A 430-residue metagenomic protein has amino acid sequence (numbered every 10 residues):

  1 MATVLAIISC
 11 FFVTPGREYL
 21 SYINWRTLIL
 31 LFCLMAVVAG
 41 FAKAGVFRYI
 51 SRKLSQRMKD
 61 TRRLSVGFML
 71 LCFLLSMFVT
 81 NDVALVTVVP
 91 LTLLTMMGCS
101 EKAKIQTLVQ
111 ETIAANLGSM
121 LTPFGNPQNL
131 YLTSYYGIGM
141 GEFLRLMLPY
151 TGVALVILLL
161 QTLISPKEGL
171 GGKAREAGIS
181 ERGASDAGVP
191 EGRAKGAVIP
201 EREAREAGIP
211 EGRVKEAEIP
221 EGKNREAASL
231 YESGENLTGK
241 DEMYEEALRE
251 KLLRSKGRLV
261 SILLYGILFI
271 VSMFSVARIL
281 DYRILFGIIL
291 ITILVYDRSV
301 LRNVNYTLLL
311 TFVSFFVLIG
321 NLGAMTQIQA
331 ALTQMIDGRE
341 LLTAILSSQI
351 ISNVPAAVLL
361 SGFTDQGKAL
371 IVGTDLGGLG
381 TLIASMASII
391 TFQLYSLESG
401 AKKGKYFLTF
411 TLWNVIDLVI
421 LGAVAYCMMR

Functional and structural regions predicted by a protein language model:
R17-T27, M140-P149, K256-G257, F274-Y282 (+2 more regions): Interfacial loop-to-helix junctions that mark the boundaries of transmembrane helices in multi-pass membrane
Y22, R48-S51, G266-D365: Transmembrane helical segments that form the transport core of multi-pass membrane transport proteins
W25-T27, Q56-M69, G98-T107, V260-L263 (+2 more regions): Membrane-interfacial loop-to-helix junctions in multi-pass transporters
A39-G45, L75-T87, G118-N126, I345-S361 (+1 more regions): Short helix-coil transition sites and intra-membrane helix breaks within transmembrane domains of multi-pass
L74-M120, Y131, V358-V372, G400-K405 (+1 more regions): Hydrophobic transmembrane alpha-helices that form the pore/transport pathway of multi-pass ion and small-solute
K102-I105, G141-E181, A217-E218, N224-L252 (+1 more regions): Juxtamembrane and boundary regions of transmembrane helices in multi-pass small-molecule transporters and channels
L159-T162, K173-A174, G234, T238-R302: Membrane-embedded hairpin module used as a gating/binding unit in multi-pass transport and secretion proteins
R175-A227: Long, intrinsically disordered low-complexity tandem-repeat segments
